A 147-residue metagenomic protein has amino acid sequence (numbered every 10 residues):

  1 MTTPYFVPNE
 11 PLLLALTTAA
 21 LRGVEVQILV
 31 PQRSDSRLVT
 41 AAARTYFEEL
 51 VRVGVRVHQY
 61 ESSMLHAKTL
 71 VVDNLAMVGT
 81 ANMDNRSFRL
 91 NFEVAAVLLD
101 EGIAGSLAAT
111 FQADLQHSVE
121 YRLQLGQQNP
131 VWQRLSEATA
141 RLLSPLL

Functional and structural regions predicted by a protein language model:
P4-L147: PLD/PLD-like phosphodiesterase catalytic module centered on the HKD motif
